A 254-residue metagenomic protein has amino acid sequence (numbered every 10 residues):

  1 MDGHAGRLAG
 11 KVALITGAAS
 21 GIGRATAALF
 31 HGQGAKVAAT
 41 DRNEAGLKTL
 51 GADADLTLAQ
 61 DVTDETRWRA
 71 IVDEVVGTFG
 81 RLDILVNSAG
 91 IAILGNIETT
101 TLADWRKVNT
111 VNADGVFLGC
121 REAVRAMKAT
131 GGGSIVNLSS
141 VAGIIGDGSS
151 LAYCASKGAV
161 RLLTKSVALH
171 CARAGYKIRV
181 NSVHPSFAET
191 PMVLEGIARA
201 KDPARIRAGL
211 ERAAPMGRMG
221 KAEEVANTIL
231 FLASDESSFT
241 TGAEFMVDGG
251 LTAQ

Functional and structural regions predicted by a protein language model:
M1-A9, E98, I145, I229-L230 (+1 more regions): Short C-terminal tail/terminal secondary-structure segment of NAD(P)H-dependent dehydrogenase/reductase domains
N96-I97, D104-R106, I135, L210: Substrate-binding pocket helix/loop in short-chain dehydrogenase/reductase
F117-C120, K128, R218-V247, T252: C-terminal substrate-recognition "lid" of short-chain dehydrogenase/reductases
C120, S156, T164: Active-site helix of classical SDR
R125, L169-R173, S238: Alpha-helical segment proximal to the catalytic Tyr-Lys
S140: Residue(s) in the substrate-gating loop at a strand-loop-helix junction that position the organic substrate next
A172-R179, T240-G242: Short, small/polar-rich loop/turn modules that mediate ligand/substrate recognition or access, typified
